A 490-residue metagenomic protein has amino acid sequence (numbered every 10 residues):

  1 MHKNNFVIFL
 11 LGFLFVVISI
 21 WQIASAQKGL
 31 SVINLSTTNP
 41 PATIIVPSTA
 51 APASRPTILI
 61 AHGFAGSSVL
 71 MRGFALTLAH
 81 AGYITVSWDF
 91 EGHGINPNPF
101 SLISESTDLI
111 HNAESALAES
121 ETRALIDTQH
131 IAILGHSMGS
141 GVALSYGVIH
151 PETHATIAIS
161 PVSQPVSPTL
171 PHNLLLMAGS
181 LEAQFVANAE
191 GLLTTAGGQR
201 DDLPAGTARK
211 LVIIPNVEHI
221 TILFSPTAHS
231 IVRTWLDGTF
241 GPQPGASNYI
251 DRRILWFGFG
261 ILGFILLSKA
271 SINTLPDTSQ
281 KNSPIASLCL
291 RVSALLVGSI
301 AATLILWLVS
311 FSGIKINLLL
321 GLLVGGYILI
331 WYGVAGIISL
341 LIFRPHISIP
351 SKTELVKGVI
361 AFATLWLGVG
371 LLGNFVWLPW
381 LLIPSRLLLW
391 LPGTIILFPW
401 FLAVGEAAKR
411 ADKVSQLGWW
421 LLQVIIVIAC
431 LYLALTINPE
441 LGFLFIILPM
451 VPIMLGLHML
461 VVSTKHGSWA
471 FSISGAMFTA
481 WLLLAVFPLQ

Functional and structural regions predicted by a protein language model:
H2-T37, P41-I44: An N-terminal hydrophobic leader/cap segment in hydrolases
I18-A24, K269-A270, T303-L308: Alpha-helical transmembrane segments of multi-pass membrane proteins
W21-S25, S180, I342, V486-L489: Juxtamembrane cytosolic interface motif at the C-terminal end of transmembrane helices
Q27-Y249: Soluble extramembrane regions of membrane proteins in the secretory/endomembrane system
G141, H219-P226, F257, S287-A294 (+1 more regions): Alpha-helical transmembrane segments of integral membrane proteins, especially early/N-terminal helices
A246-F259: Juxtamembrane/start-of-transmembrane alpha-helix segments at the extracytoplasmic/lumenal side of membrane anchors
G258, L262-A301: Juxtamembrane interface at the cytosolic side of transmembrane helices
A294-Q490: Alpha-helical transmembrane segments of integral membrane proteins
